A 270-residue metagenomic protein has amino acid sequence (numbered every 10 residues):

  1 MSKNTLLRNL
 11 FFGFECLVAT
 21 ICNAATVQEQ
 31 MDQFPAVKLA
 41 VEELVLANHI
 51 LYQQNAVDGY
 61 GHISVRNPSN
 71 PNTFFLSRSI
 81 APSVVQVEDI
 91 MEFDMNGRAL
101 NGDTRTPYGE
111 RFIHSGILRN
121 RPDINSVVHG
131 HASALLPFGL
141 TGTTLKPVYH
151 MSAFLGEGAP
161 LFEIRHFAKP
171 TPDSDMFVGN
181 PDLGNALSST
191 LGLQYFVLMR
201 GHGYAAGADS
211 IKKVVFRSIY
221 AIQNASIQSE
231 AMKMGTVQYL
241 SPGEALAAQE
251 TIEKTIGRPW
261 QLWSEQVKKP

Functional and structural regions predicted by a protein language model:
M1-L7: N-terminal secretory signal peptides that target proteins for export/translocation
L7-L10, S115: Hydrophobic alpha-helical segments with strong N-terminal bias
N9-T20: Bacterial N-terminal signal peptides
A24-P270: Glycine-rich flexible loops
